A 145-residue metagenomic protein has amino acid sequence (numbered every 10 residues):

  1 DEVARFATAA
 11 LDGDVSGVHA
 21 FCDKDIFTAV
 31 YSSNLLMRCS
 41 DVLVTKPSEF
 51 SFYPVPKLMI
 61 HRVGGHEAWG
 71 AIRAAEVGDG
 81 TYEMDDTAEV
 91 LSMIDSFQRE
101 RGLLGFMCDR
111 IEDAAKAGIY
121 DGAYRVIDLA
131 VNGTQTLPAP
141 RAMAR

Functional and structural regions predicted by a protein language model:
D1-R145: Nucleotide-activated sugar donor-binding and catalytic core shared by glycosyltransferases and related lipid-linked
